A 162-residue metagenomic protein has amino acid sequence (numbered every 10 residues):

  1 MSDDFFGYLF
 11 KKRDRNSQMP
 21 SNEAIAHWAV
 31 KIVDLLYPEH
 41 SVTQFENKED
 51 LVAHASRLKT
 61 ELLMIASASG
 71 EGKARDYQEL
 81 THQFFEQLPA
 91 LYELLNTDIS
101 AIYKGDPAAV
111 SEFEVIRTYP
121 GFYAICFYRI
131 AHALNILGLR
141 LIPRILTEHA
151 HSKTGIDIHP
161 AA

Functional and structural regions predicted by a protein language model:
M1-E148: Terminal amphipathic alpha-helical/low-complexity segments used for targeting or macromolecular assembly
S67, G155-D157: A short, hydrophobic secondary-structure junction motif
R117-T118, I158-P160: Generic structural "secondary-structure junction" signal
I145, A161-A162: Short loop/turn and capping residues at structural boundaries
